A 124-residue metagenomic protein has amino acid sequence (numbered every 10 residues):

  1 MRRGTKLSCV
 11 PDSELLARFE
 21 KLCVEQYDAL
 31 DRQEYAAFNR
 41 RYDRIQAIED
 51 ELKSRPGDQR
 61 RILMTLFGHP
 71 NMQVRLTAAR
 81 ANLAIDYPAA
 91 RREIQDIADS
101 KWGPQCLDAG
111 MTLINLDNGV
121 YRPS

Functional and structural regions predicted by a protein language model:
R2-A17, A29, S54-L66, Y87-D99 (+1 more regions): Amphipathic alpha-helical scaffolding segments comprising HEAT/armadillo-like alpha-solenoid repeats
D12, F38, Y42-I45, R75 (+1 more regions): Residue-level detector of extended alpha-helical repeat arrays and alpha-solenoid scaffolds
K21, E25-D28, A84, N115-G119: Positions within ordered alpha-helical repeat solenoids
E34-K53, N82, L113, D117: Hydrophobic core/packing positions within alpha-helical solenoid repeats
P70-N71, K101-W102: Short inter-helical turns and helix N-cap capping residues of alpha-solenoid HEAT/ARM repeat scaffolds
N71-M72, A84-D86: Compact DNA/chromatin-associated regulatory and scaffold domains in nuclear/nucleoid proteins
A78-R80, G110: Hydrophobic core positions within HEAT/HEAT-like alpha-solenoid repeats
W102-T112: Boundary/linker segments of alpha-helical solenoid repeat arrays
